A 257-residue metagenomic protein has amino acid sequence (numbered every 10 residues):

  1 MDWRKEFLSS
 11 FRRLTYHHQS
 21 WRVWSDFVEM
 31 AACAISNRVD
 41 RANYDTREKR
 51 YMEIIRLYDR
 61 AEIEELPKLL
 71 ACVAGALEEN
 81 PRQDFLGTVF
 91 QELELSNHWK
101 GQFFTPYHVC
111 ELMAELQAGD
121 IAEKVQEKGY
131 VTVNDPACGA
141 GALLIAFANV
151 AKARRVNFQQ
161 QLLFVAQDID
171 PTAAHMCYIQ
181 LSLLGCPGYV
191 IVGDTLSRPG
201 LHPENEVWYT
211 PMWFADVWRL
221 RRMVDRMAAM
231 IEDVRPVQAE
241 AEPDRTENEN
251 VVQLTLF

Functional and structural regions predicted by a protein language model:
M1, M30, M52, M113 (+4 more regions): Detector for methionine-enriched segments
M1-R155: Class I S-adenosyl-L-methionine
Q83-S96, K100, F104, A118 (+6 more regions): Aromatic-enriched hydrophobic runs in primary sequence
C110-P211: Conserved S-adenosyl-L-methionine
Q180-P187, I191-F257: S-adenosylmethionine
